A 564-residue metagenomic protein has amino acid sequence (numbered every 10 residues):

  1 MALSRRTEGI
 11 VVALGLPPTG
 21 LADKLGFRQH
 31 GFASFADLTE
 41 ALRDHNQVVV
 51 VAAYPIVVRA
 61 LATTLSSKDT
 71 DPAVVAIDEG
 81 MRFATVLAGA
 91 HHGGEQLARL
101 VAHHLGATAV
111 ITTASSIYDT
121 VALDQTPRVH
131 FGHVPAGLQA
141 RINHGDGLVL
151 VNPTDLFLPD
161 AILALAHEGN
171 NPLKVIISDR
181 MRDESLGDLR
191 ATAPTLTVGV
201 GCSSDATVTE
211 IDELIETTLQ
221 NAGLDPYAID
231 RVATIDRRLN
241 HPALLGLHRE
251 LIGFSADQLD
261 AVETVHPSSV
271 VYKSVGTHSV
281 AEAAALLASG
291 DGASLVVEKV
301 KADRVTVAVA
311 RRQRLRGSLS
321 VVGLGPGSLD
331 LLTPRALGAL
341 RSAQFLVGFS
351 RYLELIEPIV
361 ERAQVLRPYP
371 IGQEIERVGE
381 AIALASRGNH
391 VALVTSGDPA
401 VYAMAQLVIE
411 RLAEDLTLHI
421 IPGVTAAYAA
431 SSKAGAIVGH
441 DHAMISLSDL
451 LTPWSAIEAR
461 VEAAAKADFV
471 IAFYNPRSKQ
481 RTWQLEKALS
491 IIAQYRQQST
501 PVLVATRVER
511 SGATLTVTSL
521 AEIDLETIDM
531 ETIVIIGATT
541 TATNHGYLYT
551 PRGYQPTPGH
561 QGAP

Functional and structural regions predicted by a protein language model:
M1-S4, I10-L21, F27-A62, D236 (+9 more regions): Class I S-adenosyl-L-methionine
K68-V121, I235, A243-V280, V424-A427 (+1 more regions): Long, charge-dense
V101-L165, W454-P501: Conserved anion/nucleotide-ligand pocket segment
F157-E168, D257-D260, V265-V275, L319 (+2 more regions): A contiguous loop/helix-start segment that scaffolds small-molecule binding in enzyme catalytic cores
K174-E184, D188-A191, E282-L315, T527-T541 (+1 more regions): C-terminal edge-of-domain segments
V198-I211, I215-T218: Glycine- and Gly-Pro-enriched alpha-helical subdomains that act as flexible, kink-prone "lid/hinge" or packing modules
I215-I229, L331: Phosphate/pyrophosphate-binding loops at sites that engage ATP/ADP/AMP, CoA/4′-phosphopantetheine, polyphosphate
S328, Y402-V470: Class I SAM-dependent methyltransferase SAM-binding "motif I" and its flanking Rossmann-like core
